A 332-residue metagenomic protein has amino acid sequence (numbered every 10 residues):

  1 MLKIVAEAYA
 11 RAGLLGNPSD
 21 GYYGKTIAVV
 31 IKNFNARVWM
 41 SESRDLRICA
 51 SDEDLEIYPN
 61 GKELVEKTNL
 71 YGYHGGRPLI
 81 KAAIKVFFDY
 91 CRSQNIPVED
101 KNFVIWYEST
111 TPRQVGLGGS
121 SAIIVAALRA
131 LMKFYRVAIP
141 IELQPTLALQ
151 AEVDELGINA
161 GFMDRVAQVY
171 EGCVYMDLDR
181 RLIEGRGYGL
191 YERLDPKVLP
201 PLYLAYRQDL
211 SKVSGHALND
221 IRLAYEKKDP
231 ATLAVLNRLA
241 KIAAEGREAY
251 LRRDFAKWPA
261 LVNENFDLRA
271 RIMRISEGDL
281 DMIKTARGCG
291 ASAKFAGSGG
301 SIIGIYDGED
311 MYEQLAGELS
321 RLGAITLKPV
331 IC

Functional and structural regions predicted by a protein language model:
M1-G13, S19, A28-K32, A36-E99 (+5 more regions): C-terminal nucleotide
A83, R113-V115: Helix-loop-helix module between adjacent transmembrane segments
D100-N102, G299: Glycine-rich nucleotide-binding loop
V104-I105, I141-Q144: Short, charged, amphipathic alpha-helices and their helix-cap/turn boundaries
L117-A138: DPxDG-like acidic metal-binding loop motif
L117-G119, S292-S298: Short glycine/threonine-rich catalytic loop with a Thr-x-Gly-x-Asp
